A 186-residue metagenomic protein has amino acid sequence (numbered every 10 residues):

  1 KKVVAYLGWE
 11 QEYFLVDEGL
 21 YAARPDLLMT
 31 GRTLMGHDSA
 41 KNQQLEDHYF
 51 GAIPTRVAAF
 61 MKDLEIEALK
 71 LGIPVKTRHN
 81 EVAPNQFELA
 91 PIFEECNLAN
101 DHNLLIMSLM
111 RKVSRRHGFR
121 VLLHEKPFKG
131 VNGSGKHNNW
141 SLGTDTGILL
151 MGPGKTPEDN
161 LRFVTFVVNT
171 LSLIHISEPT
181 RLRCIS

Functional and structural regions predicted by a protein language model:
K1-E65, V75: ATP/Mg2+-dependent ligation/transfer catalytic cores
K2-A5, T77-N80, R120-F128: A short glycine-rich, hydrophobically flanked beta-strand micro-motif that places a catalytic Asp/Glu for divalent metal
Q11, E81-L89, S134-K136: Short, conserved phosphate-binding/catalytic loop or strand-edge motifs used in phosphoryl-/nucleotidyl-transfer
E12-L15, E88-A90, R120-L123, N139-S141 (+1 more regions): Structured core elements
A23-M35, A99-R115, L142-L173: Helical (often loop-to-helix) elements that flank the catalytic cores of nucleotide-handling enzymes
L45-H48, Q86-C96, W140: Short, hydrophobic beta-strand segments
N80, K129-G135, S141: Short glycine-biased active-site loop of nucleotidyltransferases that positions the nucleotide triphosphate and helps
I174-I185: Single conserved hydrophobic/aromatic residue that forms the stacking wall/gate of nucleotide- or nucleobase-binding
